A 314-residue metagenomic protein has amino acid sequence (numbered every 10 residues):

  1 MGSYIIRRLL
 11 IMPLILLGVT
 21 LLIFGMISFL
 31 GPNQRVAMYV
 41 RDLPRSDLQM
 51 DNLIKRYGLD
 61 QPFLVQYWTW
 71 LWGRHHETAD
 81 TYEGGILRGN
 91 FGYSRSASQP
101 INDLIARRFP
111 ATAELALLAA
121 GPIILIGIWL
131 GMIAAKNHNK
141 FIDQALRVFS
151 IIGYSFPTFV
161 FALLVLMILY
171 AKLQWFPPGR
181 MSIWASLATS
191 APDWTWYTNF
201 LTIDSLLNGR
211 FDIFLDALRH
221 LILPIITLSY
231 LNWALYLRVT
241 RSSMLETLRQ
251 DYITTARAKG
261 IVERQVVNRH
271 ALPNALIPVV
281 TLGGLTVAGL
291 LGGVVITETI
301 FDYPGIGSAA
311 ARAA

Functional and structural regions predicted by a protein language model:
M1-P62, N102-R107, I124, W129 (+4 more regions): N-terminal signal-anchor/first transmembrane alpha helix
G2-S3, F109-E114, L118, P122-I142 (+2 more regions): Alpha-helical transmembrane segments of integral membrane proteins, especially multi-pass inner/plasma-membrane
L16-W72, L173-I213: Hydrophobic alpha-helical transmembrane segments of membrane transport/permease proteins and related membrane-embedded
V19, I23-I27, A162, L166-Q174 (+3 more regions): Juxtamembrane/transmembrane-helix interface segments of polytopic membrane transporters
F24, S28-V36, M132-K140, Y170-G179 (+5 more regions): Transmembrane helix-loop junctions in multipass membrane proteins, especially transporters and channels
M26, L30, Y39, P44 (+8 more regions): Hydrophobic aliphatic residues
D60-I128: An internal, D/E-rich "acidic patch" concept
